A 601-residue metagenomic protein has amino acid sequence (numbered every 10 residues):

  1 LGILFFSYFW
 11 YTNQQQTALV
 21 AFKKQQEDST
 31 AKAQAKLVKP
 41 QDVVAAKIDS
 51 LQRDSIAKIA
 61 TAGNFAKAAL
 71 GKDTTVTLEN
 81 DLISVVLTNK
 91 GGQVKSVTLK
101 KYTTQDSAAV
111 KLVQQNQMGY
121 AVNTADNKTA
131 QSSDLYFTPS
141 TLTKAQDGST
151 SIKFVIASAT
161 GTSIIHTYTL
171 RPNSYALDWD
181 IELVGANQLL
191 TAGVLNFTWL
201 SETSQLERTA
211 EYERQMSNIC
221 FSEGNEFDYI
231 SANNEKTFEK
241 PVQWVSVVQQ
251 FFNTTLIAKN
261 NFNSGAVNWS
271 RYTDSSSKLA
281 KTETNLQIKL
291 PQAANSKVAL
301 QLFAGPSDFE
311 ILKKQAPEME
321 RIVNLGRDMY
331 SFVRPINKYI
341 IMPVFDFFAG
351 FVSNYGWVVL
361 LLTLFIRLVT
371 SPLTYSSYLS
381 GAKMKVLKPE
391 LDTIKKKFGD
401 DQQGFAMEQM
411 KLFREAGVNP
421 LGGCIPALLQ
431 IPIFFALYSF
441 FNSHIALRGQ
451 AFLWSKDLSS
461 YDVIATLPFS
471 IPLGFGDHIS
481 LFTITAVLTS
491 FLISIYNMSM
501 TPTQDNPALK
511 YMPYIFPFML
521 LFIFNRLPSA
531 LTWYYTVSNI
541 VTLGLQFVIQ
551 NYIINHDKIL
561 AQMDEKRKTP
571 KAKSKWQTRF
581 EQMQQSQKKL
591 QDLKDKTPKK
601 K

Functional and structural regions predicted by a protein language model:
L1-V44, L87, P172, W179-G185 (+7 more regions): Helix-loop-helix
K32-K36, A46-K47, T61, V122 (+2 more regions): Intrinsic disorder/low-complexity segments
K39-D73: Short, Gly/Pro- and small/polar-rich lid/capping loops
A68-V323: Soluble non-transmembrane domains of integral membrane proteins
